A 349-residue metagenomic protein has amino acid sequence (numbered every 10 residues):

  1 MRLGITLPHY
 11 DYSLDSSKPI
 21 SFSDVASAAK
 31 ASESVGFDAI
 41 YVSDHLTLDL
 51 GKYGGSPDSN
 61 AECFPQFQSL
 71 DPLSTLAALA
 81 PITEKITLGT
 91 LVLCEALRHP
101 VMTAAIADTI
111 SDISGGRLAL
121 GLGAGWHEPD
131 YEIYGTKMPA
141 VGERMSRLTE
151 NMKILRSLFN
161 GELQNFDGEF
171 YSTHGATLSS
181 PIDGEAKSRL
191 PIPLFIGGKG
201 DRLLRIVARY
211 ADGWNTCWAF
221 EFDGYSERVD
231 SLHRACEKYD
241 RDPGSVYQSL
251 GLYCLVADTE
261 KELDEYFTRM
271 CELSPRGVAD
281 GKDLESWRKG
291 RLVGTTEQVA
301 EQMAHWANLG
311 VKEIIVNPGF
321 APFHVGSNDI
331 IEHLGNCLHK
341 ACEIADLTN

Functional and structural regions predicted by a protein language model:
M1-D38, A119-G121, P139-A140, K153-R156 (+5 more regions): C-terminal amphipathic alpha-helical "assembly" element that mediates oligomerization/partner interfaces or acts as
M1-I82, I192: N-terminal beta1-alpha1-beta2 module of alpha/beta enzyme domains
K52-F64, A107, D258-L273: Aromatic- and acidic-residue-enriched segments that line the glycan-binding/catalytic groove of carbohydrate-active
G54-C63, D130-P139, S188, G281-E285: Short glycine/proline- and charge-enriched loop/turn segments that cap or connect secondary-structure elements
P57-L88, R147-I154, K238, I330-N349: Alpha-helix-loop-beta-strand connector modules within alpha/beta enzyme cores
Q68-S74, G198-K199, G294-Q298: Short secondary-structure boundary/capping elements
L88-L97, S249-V256: Conserved strand-turn element in the central/C-terminal portion of the radical SAM core barrel that lines
T90, A96-Y210, D230, P243-G244 (+2 more regions): Internal, glycine-rich beta/alpha segment that forms the wall or movable "lid" of small-molecule/cofactor binding
